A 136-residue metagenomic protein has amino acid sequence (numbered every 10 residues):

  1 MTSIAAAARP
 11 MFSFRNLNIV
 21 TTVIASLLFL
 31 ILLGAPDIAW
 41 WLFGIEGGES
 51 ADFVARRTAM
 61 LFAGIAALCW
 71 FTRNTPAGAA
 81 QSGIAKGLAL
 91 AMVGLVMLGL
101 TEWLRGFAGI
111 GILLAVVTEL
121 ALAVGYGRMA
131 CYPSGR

Functional and structural regions predicted by a protein language model:
M1-F14: Short, Lys/Arg-rich, polar N-terminal cytosolic tail immediately upstream of the first transmembrane signal-anchor
F14-V20, A25-D52: Membrane-helix boundary elements
V23-L32, A51-N74, K86-G94: Core segments of alpha-helical transmembrane spans in multipass integral membrane proteins
I45-D52, S82-G83, F107-T118: Non-cytosolic membrane-interface motifs at loop->transmembrane helix junctions
C69-S82, W103-L104: Juxtamembrane helix-break-helix junctions at the cytosolic face of small multi-pass alpha-helical membrane proteins
I84-G99, T118-A121: Hydrophobic alpha-helical membrane segments
V96-L114, M129-Y132: Membrane-helix boundary connector in multi-pass membrane proteins
A121-R136: Membrane-water interface at the C-terminal end of transmembrane alpha helices
